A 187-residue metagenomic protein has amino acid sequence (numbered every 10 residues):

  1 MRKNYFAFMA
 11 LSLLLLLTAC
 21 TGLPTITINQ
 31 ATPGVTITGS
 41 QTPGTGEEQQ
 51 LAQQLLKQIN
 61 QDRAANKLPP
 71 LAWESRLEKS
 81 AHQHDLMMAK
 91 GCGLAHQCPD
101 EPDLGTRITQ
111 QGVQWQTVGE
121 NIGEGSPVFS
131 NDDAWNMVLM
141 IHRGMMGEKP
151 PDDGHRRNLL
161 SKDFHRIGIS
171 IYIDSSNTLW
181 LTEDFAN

Functional and structural regions predicted by a protein language model:
M1-M9: Bacterial N-terminal signal peptides that target proteins for export
L16-A19: C-terminal motif of bacterial Sec signal peptides marking the signal peptidase cleavage site
T21-P24: Bacterial signal peptide processing site
I26-I37: Short alpha-helical hairpin
V35-T45: Short, contiguous pre-domain boundary segments
P43-Q111, R156, K162-I167: Short, well-ordered surface patches within globular domains
L104-A186: A well-ordered secondary-structure block
